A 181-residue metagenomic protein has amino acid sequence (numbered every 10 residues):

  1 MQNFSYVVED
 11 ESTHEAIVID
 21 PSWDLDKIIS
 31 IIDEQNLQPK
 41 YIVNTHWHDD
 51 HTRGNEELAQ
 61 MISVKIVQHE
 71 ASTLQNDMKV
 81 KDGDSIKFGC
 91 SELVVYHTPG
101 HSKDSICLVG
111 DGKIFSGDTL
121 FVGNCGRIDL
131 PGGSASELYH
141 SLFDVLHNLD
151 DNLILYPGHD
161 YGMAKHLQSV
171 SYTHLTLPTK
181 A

Functional and structural regions predicted by a protein language model:
M1-Q2, T13-A16, W23-V94: Active-site HxH/HxHxD metal-binding segment of metal-dependent hydrolases
V7, S85-G110: Core dinuclear metal-dependent hydrolase active-site scaffold
I17, V43, F115-S116, Y156: Residue-level marker for buried hydrophobic side chains located in beta-strands that build the well-ordered beta-sheet
P21-W23, W47, H101-S102, G112-K113 (+3 more regions): Active-site metal-binding loops of divalent metal-dependent hydrolases
I42-T52, T98-K103, Y156-G162: Histidine-centered catalytic micro-motifs
V67-H69, G117, G158: Generic beta-sheet signal
G132-L155: An active-site-proximal "capping" alpha-helix that borders the catalytic cofactor pocket
T173-T179: Conserved small/polar residues in nucleotide/adenosyl-binding loops
